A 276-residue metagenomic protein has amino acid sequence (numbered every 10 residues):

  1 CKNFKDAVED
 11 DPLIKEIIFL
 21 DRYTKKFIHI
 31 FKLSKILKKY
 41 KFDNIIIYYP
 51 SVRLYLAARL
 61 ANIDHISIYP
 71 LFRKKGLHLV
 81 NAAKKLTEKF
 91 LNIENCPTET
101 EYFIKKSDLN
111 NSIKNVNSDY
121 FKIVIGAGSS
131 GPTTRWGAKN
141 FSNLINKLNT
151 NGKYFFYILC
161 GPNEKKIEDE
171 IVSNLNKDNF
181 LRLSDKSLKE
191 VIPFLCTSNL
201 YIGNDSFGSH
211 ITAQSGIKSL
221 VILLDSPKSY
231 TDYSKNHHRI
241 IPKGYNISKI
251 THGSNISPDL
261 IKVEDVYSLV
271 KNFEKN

Functional and structural regions predicted by a protein language model:
C1-N276: Catalytic machinery of carbohydrate-active enzymes, primarily nucleotide-sugar-dependent glycosyltransferases
